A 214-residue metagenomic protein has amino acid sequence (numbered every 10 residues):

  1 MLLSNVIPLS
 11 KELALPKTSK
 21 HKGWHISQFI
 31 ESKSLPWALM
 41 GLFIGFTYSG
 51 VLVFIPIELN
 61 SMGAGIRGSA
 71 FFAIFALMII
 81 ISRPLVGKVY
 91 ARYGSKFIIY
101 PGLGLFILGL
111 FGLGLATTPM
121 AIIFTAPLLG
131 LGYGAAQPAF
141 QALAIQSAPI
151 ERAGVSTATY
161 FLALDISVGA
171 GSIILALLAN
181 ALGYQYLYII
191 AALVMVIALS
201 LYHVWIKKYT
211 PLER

Functional and structural regions predicted by a protein language model:
M1-K17, L201-I206: C-terminal membrane-cytosol helix-exit motif in multi-pass small-molecule transporters
P8-G41: Juxtamembrane intracellular "pre-TM" segments in multi-pass secondary transporters
K33-M40, G45-E58, M62-A64: Helix-loop boundary and gating motifs at the non-cytosolic
G65-I66, I150-Y160: Loop-to-transmembrane helix entry/capping segments in MFS-fold secondary transporters and related SLC/MFSD carriers
S82-S95, A179-N180: Helix-to-loop junctions at the C-terminal end of transmembrane segments in multipass secondary transporters
F97-G112, A192: Structural signature of the two symmetry-related core transmembrane helices
A135-A148: Intracellular juxtamembrane helix-capping segments at the cytosolic ends of symmetry-related transmembrane helices
L177-M195: A membrane-interface helix-boundary motif in multi-pass transporters
